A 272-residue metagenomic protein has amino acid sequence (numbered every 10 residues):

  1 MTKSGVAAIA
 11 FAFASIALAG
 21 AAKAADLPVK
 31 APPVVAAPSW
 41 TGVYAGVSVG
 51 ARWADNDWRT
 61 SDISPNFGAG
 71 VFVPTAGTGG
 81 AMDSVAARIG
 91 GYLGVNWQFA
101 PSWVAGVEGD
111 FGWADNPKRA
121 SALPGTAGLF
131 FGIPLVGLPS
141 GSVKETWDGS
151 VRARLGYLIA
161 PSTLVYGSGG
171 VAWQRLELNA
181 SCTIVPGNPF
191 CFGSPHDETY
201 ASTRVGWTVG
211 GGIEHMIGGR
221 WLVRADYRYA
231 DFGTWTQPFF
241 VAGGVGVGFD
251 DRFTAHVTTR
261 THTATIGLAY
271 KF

Functional and structural regions predicted by a protein language model:
T2-F272: Gram-negative outer-membrane beta-barrel domains
